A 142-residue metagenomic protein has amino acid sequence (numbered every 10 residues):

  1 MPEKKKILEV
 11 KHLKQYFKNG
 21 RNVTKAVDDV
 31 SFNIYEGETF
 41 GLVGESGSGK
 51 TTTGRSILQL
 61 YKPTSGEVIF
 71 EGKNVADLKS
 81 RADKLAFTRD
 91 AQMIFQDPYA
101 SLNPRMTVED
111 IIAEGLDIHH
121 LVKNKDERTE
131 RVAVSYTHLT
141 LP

Functional and structural regions predicted by a protein language model:
E3-I7, Y16-D29, L78-D83, R105 (+1 more regions): A short, flexible loop at the N-terminus of ABC-type nucleotide-binding domains that lies
V43-G44: The feature captures the beta-strand-to-loop junction immediately N-terminal to the Walker
S48, T137-P142: Conserved small/polar residues in nucleotide/adenosyl-binding loops
L58: Helix-to-loop junction immediately C-terminal to a conserved catalytic motif
G66-D77: Conserved ABC transporter NBD signature motif
V75-Q92, I118, K125: ABC ATPase NBD coupling module
D97, M106-I118: Q-loop/switch helix immediately C-terminal to the Walker
D126-Y136: ABC ATPase nucleotide-binding domain helical subdomain, centered on the C-loop/LSGGQ "ABC signature"
